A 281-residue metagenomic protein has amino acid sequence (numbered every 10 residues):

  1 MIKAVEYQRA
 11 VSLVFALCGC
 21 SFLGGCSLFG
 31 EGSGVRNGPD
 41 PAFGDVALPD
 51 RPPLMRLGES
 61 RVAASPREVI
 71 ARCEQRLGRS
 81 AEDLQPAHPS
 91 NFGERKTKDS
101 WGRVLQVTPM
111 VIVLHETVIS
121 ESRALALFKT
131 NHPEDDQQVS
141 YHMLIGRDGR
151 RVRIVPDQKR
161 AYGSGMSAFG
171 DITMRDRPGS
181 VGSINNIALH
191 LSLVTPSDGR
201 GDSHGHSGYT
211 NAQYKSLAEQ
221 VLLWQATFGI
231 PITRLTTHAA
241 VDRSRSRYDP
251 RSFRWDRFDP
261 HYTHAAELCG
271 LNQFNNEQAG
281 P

Functional and structural regions predicted by a protein language model:
I2, C26-R76, N186-A188, V194-P281: Basic/polar, cationic surfaces and motifs that engage anionic cell-wall and phosphate/carboxylate ligands
I2-L13: Bacterial N-terminal signal peptides that target proteins for export
S12, I119, D242: Alpha-helical and His/Cys-centered functional microenvironments
S12-G24: Bacterial N-terminal signal peptides
C73-L105, V111-G229: Active-site-adjacent loop/helix surface patches within enzyme catalytic domains that shape the substrate-binding cleft
